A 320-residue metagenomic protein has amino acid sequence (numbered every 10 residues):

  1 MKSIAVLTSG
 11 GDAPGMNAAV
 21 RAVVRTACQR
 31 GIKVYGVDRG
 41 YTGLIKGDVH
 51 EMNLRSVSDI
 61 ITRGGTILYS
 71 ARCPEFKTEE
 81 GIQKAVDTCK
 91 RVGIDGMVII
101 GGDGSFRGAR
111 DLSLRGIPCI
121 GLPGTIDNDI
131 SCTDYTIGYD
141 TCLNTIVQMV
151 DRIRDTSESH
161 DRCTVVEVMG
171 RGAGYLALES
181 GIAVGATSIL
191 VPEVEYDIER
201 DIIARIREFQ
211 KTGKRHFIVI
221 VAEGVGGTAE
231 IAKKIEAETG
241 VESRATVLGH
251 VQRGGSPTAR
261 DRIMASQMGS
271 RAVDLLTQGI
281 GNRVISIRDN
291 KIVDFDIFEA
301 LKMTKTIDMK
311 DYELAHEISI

Functional and structural regions predicted by a protein language model:
M1-I45: N-terminal phosphate-binding or glycine-rich loops at protein starts, especially the Walker A/P-loop of NTPases
A18-V23, G104-I117, A177: Short Gly/Thr/Asp-enriched flexible loops that form oxyanion-binding sites at enzyme active sites
I32-D38, T156-C163, R215-V219, E242-L248 (+1 more regions): Flexible, glycine/charged-enriched surface loops at secondary-structure junctions
Y35, S113-T136, T145, L190-V194 (+1 more regions): Short, acidic/small-residue loops that bind anionic groups at enzyme active sites
L44-I99, G104-S105, I137-Q148, I320: Glycine-rich oxoanion-binding loops at beta->alpha junctions
I99-G101, D111, P118, Y139-E242: Accessory alpha-helical/coil subdomains and C-terminal extensions that flank or cap enzyme catalytic cores
G227-E230, I235-I320: C-terminal non-catalytic interaction/assembly regions of soluble proteins
